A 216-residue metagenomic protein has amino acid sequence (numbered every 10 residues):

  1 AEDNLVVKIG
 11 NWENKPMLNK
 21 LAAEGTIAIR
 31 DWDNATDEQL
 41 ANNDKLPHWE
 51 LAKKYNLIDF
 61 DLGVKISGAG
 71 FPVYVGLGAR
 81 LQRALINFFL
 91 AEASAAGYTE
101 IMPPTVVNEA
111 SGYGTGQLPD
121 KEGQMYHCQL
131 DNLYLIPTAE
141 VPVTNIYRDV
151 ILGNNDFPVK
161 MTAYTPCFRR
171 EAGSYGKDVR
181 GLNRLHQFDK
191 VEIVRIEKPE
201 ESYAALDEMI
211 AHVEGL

Functional and structural regions predicted by a protein language model:
E13-L216: TRNA-recognition modules of translation machinery and tRNA-sensing kinases, especially anticodon-binding
